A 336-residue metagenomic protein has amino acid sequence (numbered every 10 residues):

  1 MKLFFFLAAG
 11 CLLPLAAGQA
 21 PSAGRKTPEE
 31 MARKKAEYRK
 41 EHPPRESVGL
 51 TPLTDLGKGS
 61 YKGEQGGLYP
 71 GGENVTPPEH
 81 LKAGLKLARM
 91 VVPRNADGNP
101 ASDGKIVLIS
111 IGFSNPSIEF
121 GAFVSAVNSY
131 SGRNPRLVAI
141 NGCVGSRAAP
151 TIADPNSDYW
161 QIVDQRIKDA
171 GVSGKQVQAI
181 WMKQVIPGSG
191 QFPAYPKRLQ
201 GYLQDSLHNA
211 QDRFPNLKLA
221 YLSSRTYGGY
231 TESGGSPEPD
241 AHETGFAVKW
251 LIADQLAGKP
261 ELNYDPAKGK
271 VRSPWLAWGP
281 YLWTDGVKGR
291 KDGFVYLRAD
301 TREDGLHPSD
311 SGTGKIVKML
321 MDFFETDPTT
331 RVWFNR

Functional and structural regions predicted by a protein language model:
L3-L12: Sec-dependent N-terminal signal peptides
F6, A17-S110, N115-S125, Q176 (+2 more regions): N-terminal secretory targeting modules
S60-G84, P100-K197: Conserved SGNH/GDSL esterase-like catalytic core that processes O-acyl groups on lipids and polysaccharides
L85-D97, P155-V172, Q200-H208, D254-G258: A Trp-anchored, charged/polar loop motif used as the substrate-binding/catalytic surface of acyl/ester-handling
P116, V124-N128, G132, K168 (+5 more regions): Sec-exported extracytoplasmic/periplasmic mature domains
I118, A122-S125, D158, I162 (+7 more regions): Extracytoplasmic/secreted proteins, especially bacterial periplasmic and envelope-associated proteins
M182, Y221-L222: Conserved beta-strand positions
T226-R336: Catalytic His-Asp segment of secreted/periplasmic serine-dependent ester chemistry enzymes
